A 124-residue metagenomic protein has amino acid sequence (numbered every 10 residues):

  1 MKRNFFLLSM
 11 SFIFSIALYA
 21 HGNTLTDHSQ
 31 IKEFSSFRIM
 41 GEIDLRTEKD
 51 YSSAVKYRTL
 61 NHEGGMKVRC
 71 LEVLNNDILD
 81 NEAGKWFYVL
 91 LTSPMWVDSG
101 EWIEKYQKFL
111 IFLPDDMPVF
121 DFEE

Functional and structural regions predicted by a protein language model:
M1-N4: Positively charged n-region of N-terminal signal peptides that target proteins for export
L8-S15: Bacterial N-terminal signal peptides
I16-A20: Sec/Tat signal peptide C-region and signal peptidase I cleavage site
H21-E33, A83-E124: Boundary regions of SH3-family modules and the immediately adjacent low-complexity/disordered segments in eukaryotic
M40, L45-D50: Core beta-strand residues in small-molecule sensory/regulatory alpha/beta domains
A54-L79: Conserved beta-strand/loop element in small beta-rich adapter and peptidoglycan-binding domains
